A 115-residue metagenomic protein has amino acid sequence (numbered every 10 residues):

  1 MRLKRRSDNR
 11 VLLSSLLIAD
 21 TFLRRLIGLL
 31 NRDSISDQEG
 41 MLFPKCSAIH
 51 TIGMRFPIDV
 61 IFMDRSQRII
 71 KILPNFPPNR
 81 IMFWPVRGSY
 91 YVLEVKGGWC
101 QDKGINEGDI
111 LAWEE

Functional and structural regions predicted by a protein language model:
M1-E115: Compact, glycine-rich, soluble single-domain proteins
